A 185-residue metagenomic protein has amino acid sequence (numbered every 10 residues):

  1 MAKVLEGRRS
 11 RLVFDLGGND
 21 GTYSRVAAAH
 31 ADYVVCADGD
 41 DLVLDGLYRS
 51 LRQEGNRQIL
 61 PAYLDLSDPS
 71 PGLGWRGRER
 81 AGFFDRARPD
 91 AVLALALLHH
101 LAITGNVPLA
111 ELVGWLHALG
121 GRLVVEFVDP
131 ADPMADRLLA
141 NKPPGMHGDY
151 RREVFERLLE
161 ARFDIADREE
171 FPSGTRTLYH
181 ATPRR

Functional and structural regions predicted by a protein language model:
R9-N19: Conserved class I S-adenosyl-L-methionine
D20-D32: Conserved SAM-binding loop of SAM-dependent methyltransferases across substrates and taxa, primarily the Class I
Y33-D38: Conserved SAM-binding motif I beta-strand of class I
G46-R86: S-adenosyl-L-methionine
R76-G77, H100-L116: A short, conserved alpha-helix within the catalytic core of class I
L93: A conserved beta-strand element that flanks and buttresses the S-adenosyl-L-methionine
W115-P130: Conserved beta-strand signature within the Rossmann-like core of class I S-adenosyl-L-methionine
G145-F163: Short alpha-helix
